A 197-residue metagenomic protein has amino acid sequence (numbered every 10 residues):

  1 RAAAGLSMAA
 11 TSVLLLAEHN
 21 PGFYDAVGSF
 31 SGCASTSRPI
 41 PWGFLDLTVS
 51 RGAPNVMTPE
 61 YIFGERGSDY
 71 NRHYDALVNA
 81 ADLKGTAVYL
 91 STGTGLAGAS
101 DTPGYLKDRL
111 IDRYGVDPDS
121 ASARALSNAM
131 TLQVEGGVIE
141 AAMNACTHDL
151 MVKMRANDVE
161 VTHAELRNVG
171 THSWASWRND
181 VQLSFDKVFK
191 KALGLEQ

Functional and structural regions predicted by a protein language model:
R1-Q197: Non-catalytic cap/lid and distal C-terminal segments of serine-dependent acyl enzymes
